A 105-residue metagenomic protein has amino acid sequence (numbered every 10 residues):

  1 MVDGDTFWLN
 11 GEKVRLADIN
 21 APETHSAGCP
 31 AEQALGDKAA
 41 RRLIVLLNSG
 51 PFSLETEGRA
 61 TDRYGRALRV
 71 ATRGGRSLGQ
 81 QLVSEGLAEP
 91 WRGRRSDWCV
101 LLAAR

Functional and structural regions predicted by a protein language model:
M1-R105: Small beta-barrel nucleic-acid-binding modules, primarily SNase/OB-fold domains and secondarily Tudor-like barrels
